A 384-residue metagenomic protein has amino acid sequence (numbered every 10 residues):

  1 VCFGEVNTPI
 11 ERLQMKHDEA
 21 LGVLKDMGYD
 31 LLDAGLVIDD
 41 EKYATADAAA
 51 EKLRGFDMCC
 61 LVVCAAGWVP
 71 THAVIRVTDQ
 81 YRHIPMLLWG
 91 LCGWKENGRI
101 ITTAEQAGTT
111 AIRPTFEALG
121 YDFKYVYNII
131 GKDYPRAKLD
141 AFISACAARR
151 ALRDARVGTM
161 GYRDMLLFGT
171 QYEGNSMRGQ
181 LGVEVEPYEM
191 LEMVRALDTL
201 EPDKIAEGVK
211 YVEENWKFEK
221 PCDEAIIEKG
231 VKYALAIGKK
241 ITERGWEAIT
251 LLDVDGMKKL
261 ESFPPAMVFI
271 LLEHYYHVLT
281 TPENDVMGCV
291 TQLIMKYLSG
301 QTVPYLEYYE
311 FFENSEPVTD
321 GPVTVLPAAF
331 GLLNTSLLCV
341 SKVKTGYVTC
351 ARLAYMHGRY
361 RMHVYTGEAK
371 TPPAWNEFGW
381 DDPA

Functional and structural regions predicted by a protein language model:
V1-R113, E117-R149, D154-G158, R163-A248: Metallocofactor- and cofactor-centric catalytic cores in central/energy metabolism, strongly enriched
E11-E19, G67, P85, G90-C92 (+3 more regions): Anaerobic metallocofactor- and corrinoid-dependent redox/one-carbon enzyme cores, especially those from methanogenesis
